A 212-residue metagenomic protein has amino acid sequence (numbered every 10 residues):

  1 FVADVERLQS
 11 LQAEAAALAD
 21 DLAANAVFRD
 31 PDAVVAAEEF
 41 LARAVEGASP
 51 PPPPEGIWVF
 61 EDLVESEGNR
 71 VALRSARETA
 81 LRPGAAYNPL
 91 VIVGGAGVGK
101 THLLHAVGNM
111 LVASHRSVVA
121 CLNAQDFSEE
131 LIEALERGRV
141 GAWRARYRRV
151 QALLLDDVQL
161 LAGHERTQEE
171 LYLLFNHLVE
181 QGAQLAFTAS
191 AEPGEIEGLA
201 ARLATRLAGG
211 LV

Functional and structural regions predicted by a protein language model:
P51-V71: Dynamic helix-loop-helix/coil hinge segments at AAA+ ATPase domain boundaries and subdomain interfaces
P52, T79-Y87: Phosphate-binding P-loop
A86-L104: Walker A/P-loop nucleotide-binding motif
R116-V150: Short glycine-rich substrate-engagement loop in P-loop NTPases that contacts/grips substrate
C121-L122, L154-D156, Q184-S190: Structural recognition of the conserved hydrophobic beta-strand(s) that form the central parallel beta-sheet of P-loop
L135-E136, P193-G209: Short regulatory helix/loop adjacent to the ATP-binding pocket of P-loop NTPases
Q159-Y172, I196-L199: Conserved ATPase-coupling elements of RecA-like P-loop NTPase cores
E169-F187, A191, A201-R206: Conserved catalytic/switch belt of AAA+ P-loop NTPases
